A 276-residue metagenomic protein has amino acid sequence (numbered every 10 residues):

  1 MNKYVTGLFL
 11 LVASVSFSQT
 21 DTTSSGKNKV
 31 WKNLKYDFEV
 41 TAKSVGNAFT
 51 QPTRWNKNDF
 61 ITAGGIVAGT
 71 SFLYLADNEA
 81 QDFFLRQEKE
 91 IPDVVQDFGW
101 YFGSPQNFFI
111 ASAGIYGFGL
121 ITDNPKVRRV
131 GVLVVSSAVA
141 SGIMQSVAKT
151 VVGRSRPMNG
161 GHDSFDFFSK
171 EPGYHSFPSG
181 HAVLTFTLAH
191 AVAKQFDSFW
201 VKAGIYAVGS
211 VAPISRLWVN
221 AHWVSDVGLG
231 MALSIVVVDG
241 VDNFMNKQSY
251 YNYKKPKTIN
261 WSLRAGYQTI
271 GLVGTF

Functional and structural regions predicted by a protein language model:
N2-G7, S18-T62, Y101-F109, I121-R129 (+2 more regions): Replace "edges of transmembrane helices
A13-V15: N-terminal signal peptide c-region/cleavage motif recognized by signal peptidases
A63-V67: Alpha-helical transmembrane segments
G69-E79: Alpha-helical transmembrane segments of multi-pass membrane proteins
D77-Q87: Membrane-interface helix-loop junction between the first two transmembrane segments
L85-D97: Perimembrane loop-to-helix junctions flanking transmembrane segments
F109-I115: Hydrophobic cores of alpha-helical transmembrane segments in multi-pass inner/ER membrane proteins, independent
F118: Active-site microenvironments of hydrolase-like enzyme catalytic domains
